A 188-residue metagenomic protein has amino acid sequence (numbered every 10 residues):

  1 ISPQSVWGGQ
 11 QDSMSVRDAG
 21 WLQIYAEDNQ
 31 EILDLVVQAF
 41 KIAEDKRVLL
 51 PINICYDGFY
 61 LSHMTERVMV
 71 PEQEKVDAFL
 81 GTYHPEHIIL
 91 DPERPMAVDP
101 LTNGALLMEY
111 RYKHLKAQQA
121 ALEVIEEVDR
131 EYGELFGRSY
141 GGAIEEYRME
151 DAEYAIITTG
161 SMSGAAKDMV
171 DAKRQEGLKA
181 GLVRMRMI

Functional and structural regions predicted by a protein language model:
S2-G8, L35-V37, H63-V70, D168: Short acidic, glycine/serine/threonine-rich loops at helix termini
S2-V6, V124-G141, T158-A166, R186-I188: A general structural motif
Q4-G58, T82: Conserved thiamine diphosphate
F40-I42, M69-E72, D168-G177: Short, solvent-exposed amphipathic alpha-helical segments in soluble enzyme and RNA/protein-processing domains
P51-E145: Conformationally flexible catalytic loops at phosphate/diphosphate-handling active centers
G142-K179: Redox- and metal-dependent alpha/beta enzyme cores, enriched for Fe-S-associated oxidoreductases and cofactor-handling
E176-I188: Core nucleotide-handling region used for phosphoryl-transfer chemistry
